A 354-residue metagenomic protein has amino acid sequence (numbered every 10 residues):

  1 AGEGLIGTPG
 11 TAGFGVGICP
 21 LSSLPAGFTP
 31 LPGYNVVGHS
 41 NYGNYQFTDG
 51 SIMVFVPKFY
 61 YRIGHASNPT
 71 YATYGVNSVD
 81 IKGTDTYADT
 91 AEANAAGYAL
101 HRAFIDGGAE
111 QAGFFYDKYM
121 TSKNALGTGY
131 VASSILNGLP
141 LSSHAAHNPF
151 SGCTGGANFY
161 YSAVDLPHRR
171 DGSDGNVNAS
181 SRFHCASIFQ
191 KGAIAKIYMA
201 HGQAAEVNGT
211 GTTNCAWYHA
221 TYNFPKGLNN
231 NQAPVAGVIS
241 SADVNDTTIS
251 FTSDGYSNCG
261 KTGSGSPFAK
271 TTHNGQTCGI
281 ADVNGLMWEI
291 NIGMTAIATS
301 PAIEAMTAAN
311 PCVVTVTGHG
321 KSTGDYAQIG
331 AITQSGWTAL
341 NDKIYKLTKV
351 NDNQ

Functional and structural regions predicted by a protein language model:
A1, S23, I188, A298-I303: Glycine-rich, low-complexity segments
A1-A66, F183: GGW-centered surface loops in extracellular recognition modules
D49-G50, V76, I81-V283: Short aromatic-cysteine micro-motif
G64-T70, N353-Q354: Short, solvent-exposed secondary-structure boundary/capping segments
N68-S78, Y130-L136, G320-T333: Extended Gly/Ser/Thr-rich low-complexity repeat segments, especially those forming or decorating extracellular
M287-W288, A327: Generic structural signal for buried aliphatic residues
W288-A298: Surface-exposed recognition segments
A298-Q354: Autoprocessing Asn-cyclization modules and mimics
